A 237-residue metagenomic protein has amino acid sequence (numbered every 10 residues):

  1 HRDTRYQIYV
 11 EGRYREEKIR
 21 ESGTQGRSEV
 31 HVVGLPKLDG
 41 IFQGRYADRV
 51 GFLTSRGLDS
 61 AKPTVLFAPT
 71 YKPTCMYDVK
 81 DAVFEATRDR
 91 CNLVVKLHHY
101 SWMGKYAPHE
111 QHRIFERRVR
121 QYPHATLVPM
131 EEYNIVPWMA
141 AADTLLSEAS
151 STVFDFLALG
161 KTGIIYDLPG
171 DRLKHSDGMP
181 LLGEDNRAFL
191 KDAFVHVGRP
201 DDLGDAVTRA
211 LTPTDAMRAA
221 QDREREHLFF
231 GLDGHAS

Functional and structural regions predicted by a protein language model:
H1-G44: Active-site and donor-binding regions of nucleotide-sugar-utilizing enzymes
R2, A86, P137-W138: Structural alpha-helical scaffold elements that stabilize or flank donor/cofactor-binding regions in carbohydrate
Y6, P63, D143: Conserved acidic residues
I8, L145-L146, G163: Short, well-ordered beta-strand core segments
E11-Y14, A149, R199: Helix N-cap/beta->alpha junction signal
G26-R27, V32, S151-G231: Catalytic binding pocket for nucleotide-activated donors in carbohydrate/polymer assembly enzymes
P36-R117, V197-R199, T212, L228-G234: Conserved catalytic-core segment of nucleotide-activated headgroup transferases in glycan assembly
A107-F154, A158: Donor nucleotide-activated moiety binding/catalytic core segment of transferases that use nucleotide-activated donors
